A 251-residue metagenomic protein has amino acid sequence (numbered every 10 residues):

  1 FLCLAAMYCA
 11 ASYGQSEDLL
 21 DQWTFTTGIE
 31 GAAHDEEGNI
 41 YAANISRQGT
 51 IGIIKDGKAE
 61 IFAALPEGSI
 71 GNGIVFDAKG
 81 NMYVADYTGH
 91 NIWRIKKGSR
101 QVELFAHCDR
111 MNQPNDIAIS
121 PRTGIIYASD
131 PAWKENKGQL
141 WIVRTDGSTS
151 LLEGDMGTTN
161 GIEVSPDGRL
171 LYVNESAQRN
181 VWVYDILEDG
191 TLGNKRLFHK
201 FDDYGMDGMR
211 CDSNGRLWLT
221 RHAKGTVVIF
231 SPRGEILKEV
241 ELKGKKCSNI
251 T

Functional and structural regions predicted by a protein language model:
E17-W23, A59-A64, Q101-H107, S148-G154 (+2 more regions): A short beta-strand motif characteristic of beta-propeller blades
W23-E37, P66-D86, N91, C108-Q139 (+3 more regions): Beta-rich, blade/repeat-based domains predominating in secreted/periplasmic proteins but also intracellular
A42-I61: Beta-propeller domains
I45-S46, Y87, P131-A132, S176 (+2 more regions): Short loop/turn segments immediately following the C-termini of beta-strands
Q48, G89, N136-K137, Q178 (+2 more regions): A detector of repeated loop/turn-to-beta-strand junctions in beta-rich toroidal repeat architectures
T50-G52, N91-W93, Q139-W141, N180-W182 (+1 more regions): A short loop-to-beta-strand structural motif that recurs across blades of beta-propeller domains
I54-K58, K96-R100, V143-G147, I186-G190 (+1 more regions): Short loop/turn segments that connect beta-strands within beta-propeller blades
R179-N180, K195, H199-S231: Loop/turn-rich, solvent-exposed surfaces of beta-rich toroidal or solenoidal domains
